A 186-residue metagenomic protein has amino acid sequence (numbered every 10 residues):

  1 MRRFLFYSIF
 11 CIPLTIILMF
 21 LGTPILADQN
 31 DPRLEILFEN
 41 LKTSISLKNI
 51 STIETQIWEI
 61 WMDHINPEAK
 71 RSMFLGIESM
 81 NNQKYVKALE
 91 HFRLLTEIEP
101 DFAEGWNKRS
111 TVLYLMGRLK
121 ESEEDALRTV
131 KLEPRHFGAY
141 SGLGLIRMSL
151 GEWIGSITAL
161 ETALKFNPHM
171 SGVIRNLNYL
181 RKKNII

Functional and structural regions predicted by a protein language model:
I9-F20: Bacterial N-terminal signal peptides
G22-F74: N-terminal leader/linker segments that initiate helical-solenoid repeat arrays
P32-E35, T43, T52, E59-D63 (+2 more regions): Terminal, low-structured helical/coil segments at or just beyond the last alpha-helical repeat
N66-G138: Alpha-helical adaptor scaffolds
N81, L115-M116, S149-L150, Y179-I185: Register position in tetratricopeptide repeats
